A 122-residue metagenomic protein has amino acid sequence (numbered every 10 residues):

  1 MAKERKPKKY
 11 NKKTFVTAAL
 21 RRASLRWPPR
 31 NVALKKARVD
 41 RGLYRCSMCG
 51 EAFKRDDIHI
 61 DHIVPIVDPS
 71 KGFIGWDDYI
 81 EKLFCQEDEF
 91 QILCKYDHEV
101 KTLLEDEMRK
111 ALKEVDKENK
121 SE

Functional and structural regions predicted by a protein language model:
M1, K113-E114: Charged, low-complexity C-terminal accessory regions
A2-G50, G75-Q86: Short, charged surface segments at domain edges that flank catalytic/cofactor-binding sites
V16, V32, V39, V64-V67 (+3 more regions): Extended aliphatic helical segments
R45, H59, L93: The −1 position to Zn-ligating cysteines in a subset of zinc-ribbon hairpins
E51-E89, E107: Histidine-centered nuclease catalytic patch
K82-K113: Short Cys/His-centered divalent metal-binding micro-motifs
K117-E122: Short acidic DE-rich linear segments
